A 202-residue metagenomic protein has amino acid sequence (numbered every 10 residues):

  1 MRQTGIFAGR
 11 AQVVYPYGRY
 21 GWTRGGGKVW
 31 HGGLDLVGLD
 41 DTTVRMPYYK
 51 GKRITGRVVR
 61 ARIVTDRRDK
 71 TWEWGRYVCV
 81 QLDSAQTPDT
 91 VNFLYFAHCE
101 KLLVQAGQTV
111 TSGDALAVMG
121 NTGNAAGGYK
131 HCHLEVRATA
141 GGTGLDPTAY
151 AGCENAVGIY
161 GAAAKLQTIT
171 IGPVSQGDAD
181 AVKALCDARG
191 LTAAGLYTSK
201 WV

Functional and structural regions predicted by a protein language model:
M1-G5, T87, V91, Q105-D114 (+1 more regions): Acidic, glycine-rich catalytic/binding loops that coordinate metals and/or anionic ligands
I6-R10, L36, Y49, W72 (+2 more regions): Polar, enzyme-active/binding microenvironments
Q12-Y49, H131: Short glycine/threonine/proline-enriched tight-turn/helix- or strand-capping micro-motif at secondary-structure
V13, G56, G113-L116: Residue-level preference for non-acidic, small/hydrophobic
T42-V44, L102, Q108: Residue "hotspots" at secondary-structure boundaries inside conserved domains
P47-L103, A125-H133: Zn2+-dependent peptidoglycan hydrolase active-site motif and core
V80, T111-A126: Short hydrophobic beta/alpha edge segments that flank linear recognition/processing sites
A97-C99, A163-V202: Solvent-exposed beta-strand motifs enriched in subsets of small alpha/beta binding domains, especially certain
